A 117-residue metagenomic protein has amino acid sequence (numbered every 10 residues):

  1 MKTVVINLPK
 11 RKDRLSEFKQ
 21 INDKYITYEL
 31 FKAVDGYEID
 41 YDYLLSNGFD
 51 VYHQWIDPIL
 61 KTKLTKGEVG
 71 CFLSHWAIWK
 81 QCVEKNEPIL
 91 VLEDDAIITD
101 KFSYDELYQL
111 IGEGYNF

Functional and structural regions predicted by a protein language model:
M1-L92, A96-F117: An acidic/histidine-cluster motif and surrounding catalytic segment that typifies divalent-metal-assisted enzyme active
